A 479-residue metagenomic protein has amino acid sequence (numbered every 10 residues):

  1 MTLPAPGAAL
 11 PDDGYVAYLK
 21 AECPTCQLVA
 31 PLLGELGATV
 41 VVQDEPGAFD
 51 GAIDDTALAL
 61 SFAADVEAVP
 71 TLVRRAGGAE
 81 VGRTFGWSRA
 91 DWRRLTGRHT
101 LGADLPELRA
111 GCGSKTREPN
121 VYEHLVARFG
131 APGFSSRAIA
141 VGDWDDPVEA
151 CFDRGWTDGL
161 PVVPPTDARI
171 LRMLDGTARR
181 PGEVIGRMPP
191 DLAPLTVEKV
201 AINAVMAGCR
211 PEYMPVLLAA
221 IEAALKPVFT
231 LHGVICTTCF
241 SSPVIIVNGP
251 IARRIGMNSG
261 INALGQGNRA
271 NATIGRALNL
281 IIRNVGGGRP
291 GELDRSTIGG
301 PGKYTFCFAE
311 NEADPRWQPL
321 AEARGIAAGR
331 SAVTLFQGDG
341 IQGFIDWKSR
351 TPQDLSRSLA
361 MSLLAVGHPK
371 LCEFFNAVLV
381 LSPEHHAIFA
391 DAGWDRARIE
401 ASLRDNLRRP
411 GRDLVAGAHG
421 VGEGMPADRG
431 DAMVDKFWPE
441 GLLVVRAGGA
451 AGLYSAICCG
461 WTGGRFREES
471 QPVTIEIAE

Functional and structural regions predicted by a protein language model:
M1-D13, H99, A103-C112: N-terminal leader/targeting and pre-domain segments
P4, D13, L36-G37, L72 (+1 more regions): Catalytic cores of nucleotide-enabled group-transfer and carboxylate-activating enzymes in metabolic and assembly-line
A9-L33, T39: Short active-site neighborhood of thiol/selenol oxidoreductases, capturing the structured segment around
Y18-E22, V42-P46, S382-E384: Structural motif
G37-L58: Thiol-based oxidoreductase modules, predominantly thioredoxin-like and allied folds used for disulfide exchange
E67-A68, V73-G111: Non-catalytic, surface beta->alpha helical segment in thiol-disulfide oxidoreductase systems
D104-F129: Long, low-complexity intrinsically disordered regions
V126-E479: Non-transmembrane, aqueous-exposed alpha-helical and coiled segments at domain scale
